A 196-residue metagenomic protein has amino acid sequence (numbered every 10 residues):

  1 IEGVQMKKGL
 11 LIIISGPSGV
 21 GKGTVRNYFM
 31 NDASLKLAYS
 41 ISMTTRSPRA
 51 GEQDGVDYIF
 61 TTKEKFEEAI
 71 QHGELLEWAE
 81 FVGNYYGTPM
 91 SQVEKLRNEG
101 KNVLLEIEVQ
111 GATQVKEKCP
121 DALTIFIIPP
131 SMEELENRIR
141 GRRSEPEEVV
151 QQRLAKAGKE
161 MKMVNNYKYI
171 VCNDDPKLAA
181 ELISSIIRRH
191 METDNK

Functional and structural regions predicted by a protein language model:
L11-I13: Short hydrophobic/aromatic beta-strand immediately N-terminal to the Walker A/P-loop
S15-P17: P-loop (Walker A) phosphate-binding loop of NTP-binding proteins
V20: ATP-binding Walker
G23: Walker A/P-loop
M30-Y39: Post-Walker A helix-loop "phosphate-sensing" segment adjacent to the P-loop in P-loop NTPases
S42-V103, Q110: ATP-dependent small-molecule kinase phosphotransfer cores that center on conserved nucleotide phosphate-binding segments
V103-E108, E117-G141: Conserved phosphate-donor/acceptor-positioning beta-strand/loop module used by diverse small-molecule
N137, G141-E145, K159-K196: NTP-dependent small-molecule kinase module
